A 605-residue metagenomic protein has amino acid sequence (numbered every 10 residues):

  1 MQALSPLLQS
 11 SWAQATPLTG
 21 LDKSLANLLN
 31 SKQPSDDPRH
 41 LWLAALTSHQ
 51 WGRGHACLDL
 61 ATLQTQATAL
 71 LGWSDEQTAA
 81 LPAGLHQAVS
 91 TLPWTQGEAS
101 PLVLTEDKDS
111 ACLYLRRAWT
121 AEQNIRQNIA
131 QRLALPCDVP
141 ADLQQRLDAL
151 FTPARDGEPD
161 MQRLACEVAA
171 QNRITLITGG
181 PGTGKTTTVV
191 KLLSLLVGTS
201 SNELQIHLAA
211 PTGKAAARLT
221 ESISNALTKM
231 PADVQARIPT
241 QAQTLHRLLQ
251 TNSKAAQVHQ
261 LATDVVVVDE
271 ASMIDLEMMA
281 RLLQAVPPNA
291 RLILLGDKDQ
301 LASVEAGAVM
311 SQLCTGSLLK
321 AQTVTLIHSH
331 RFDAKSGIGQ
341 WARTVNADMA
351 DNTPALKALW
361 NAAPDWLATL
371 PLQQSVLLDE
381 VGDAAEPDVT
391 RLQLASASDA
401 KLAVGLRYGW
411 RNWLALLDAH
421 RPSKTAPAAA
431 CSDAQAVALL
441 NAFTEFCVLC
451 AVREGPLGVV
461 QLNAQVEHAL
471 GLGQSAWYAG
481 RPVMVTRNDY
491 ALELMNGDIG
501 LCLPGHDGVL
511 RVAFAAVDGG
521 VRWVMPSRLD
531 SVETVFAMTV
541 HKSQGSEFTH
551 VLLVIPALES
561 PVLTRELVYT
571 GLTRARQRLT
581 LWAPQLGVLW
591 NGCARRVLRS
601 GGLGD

Functional and structural regions predicted by a protein language model:
M1-Q145: Accessory, non-ATPase domains that flank or precede helicase/AAA+ motor cores in DNA-metabolism machines
L63, I125, D269, D297 (+6 more regions): Residue-level signature of catalytic and energy-coupling elements of molecular machines, predominantly ATP/GTP-dependent
A141-Q162: N-terminal pre-Walker A segment at the start of P-loop NTPase domains
R155-A170, A436: Pre-Walker A adenine-sensing motif
R163-C166, A170-Q373: ASCE P-loop NTPase helicase motor core
C166-V168, T178-P181, L208, A256-H259 (+9 more regions): Replace "in large, NTP-powered and nucleic-acid-processing enzymes" with "in large, NTP-powered factors and other
D299, S303-V483, D489-L492: Conserved helicase motor core of P-loop NTPases
D498-D605: C-terminal accessory regions
